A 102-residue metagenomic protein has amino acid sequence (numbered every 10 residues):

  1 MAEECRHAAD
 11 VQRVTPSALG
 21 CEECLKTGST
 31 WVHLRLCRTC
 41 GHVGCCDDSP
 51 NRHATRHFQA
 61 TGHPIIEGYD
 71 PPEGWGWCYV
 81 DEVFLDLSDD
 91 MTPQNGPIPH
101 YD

Functional and structural regions predicted by a protein language model:
E3-V11, T15-G20, T27, V43-D102: Cys/His-rich, Zn2+-coordinating zinc-finger modules
S29-R38: Canonical RING-type zinc finger of E3 ubiquitin-protein ligases
